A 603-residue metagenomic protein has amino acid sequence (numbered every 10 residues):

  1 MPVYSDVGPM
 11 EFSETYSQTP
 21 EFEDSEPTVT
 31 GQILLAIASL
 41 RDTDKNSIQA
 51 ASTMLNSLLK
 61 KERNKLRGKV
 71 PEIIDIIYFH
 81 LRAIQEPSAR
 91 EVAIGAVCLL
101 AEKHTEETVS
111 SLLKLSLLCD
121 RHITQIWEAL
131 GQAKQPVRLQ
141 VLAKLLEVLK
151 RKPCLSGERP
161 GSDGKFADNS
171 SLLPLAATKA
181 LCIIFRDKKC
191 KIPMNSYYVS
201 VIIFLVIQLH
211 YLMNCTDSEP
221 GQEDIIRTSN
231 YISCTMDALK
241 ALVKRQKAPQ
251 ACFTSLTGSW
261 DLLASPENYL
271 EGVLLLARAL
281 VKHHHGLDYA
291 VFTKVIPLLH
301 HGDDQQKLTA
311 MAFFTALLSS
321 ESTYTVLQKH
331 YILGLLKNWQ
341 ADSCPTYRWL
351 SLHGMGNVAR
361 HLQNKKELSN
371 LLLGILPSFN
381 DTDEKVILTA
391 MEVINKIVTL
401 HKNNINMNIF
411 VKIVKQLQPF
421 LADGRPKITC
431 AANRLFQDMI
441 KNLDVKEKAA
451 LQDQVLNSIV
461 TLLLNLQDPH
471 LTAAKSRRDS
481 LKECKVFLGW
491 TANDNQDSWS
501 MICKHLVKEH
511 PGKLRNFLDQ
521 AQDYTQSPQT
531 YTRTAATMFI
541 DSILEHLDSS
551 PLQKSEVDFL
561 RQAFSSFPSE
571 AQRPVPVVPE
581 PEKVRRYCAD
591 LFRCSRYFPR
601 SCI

Functional and structural regions predicted by a protein language model:
D6-Y16, K45-L58, Q85-A89, L117-I126 (+9 more regions): HEAT-repeat alpha-solenoid elements in large eukaryotic scaffold proteins
T19-S25, D42-S47, T53-G68, G95-A101 (+8 more regions): Alpha-helical solenoid scaffolds in large eukaryotic transport, assembly, and signaling factors
P20, D24, L35-Q49, K61-K65 (+24 more regions): Short coil/turn segments at helix-helix junctions and helix-capping linkers within large alpha-helical proteins
S25-S39, K65-L81, H104-H122, L145-K150 (+11 more regions): HEAT/HEAT-like alpha-solenoid repeats
Q49, R63, R67-G68, R90 (+21 more regions): Intrinsically disordered, low-complexity regions enriched in proline, serine, glycine and charged residues
M54-E62, A93-E102, I126-Q135, L149 (+17 more regions): Hydrophobic residues within the alpha-helices of tandem HEAT/HEAT-like
C182-A279, L287, F292, W490-D494: Alpha-helical repeat/alpha-solenoid scaffolds of the HEAT/ARM/MIF4G superfamily and closely related elongated all-alpha
Q306-K307, R348, D438, M501 (+1 more regions): Eukaryotic modular interaction domains in large regulatory/scaffold proteins
